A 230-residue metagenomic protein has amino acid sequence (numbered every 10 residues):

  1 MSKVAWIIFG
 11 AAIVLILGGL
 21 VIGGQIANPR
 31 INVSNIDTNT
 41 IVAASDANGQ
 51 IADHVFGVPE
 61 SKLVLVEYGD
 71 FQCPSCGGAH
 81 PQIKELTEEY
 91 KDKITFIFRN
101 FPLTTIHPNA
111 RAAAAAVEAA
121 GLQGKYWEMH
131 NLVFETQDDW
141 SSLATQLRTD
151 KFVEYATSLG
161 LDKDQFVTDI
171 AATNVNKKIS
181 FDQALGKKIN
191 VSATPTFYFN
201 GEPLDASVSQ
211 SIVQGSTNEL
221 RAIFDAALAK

Functional and structural regions predicted by a protein language model:
M1-I31, V153-K230: C-terminal cap of thioredoxin/glutaredoxin-like
I26-V42: Ser/Thr/Pro/Gly-rich low-complexity linker/stalk segments immediately outside membranes or between
I41-A44, T149-D150: Acidic catalytic patch
D46-L63, E88: A short beta-strand-turn-helix
Q50-D53, Q82-I83, D182-A184: A generic local structural motif
I51-A52, T136, F166: Glycine-rich, flexible loop/turn motifs
V55-F56, W140, L204: Short clusters of hydrophobic/aromatic residues that line enzyme substrate/ligand-binding pockets
S61, V66-Q72, G77-T157, K187-I189 (+1 more regions): Structural alpha/beta surface segment adjacent to cysteine/selenocysteine redox centers across thiol/disulfide enzymes
